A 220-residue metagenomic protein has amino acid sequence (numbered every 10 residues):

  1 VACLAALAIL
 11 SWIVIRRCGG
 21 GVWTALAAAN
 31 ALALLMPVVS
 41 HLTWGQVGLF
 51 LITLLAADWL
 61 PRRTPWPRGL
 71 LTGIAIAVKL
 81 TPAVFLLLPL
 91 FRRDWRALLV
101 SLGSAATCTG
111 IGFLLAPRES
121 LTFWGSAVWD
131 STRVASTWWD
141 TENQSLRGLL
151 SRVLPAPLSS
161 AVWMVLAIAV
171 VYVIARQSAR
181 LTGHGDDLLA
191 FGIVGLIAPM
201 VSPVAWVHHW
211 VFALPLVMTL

Functional and structural regions predicted by a protein language model:
V1-R68, R92-L214: Primarily membrane-embedded glycan-assembly and transfer machineries that use lipid-linked glycans
T72-P89, V201-H209: Transmembrane helices and adjacent periplasmic/lumenal helix-loop junctions of polyprenol-phosphate-dependent
T219-L220: C-terminal multi-pass transmembrane helix bundles with aromatic-rich, positive-inside signatures
